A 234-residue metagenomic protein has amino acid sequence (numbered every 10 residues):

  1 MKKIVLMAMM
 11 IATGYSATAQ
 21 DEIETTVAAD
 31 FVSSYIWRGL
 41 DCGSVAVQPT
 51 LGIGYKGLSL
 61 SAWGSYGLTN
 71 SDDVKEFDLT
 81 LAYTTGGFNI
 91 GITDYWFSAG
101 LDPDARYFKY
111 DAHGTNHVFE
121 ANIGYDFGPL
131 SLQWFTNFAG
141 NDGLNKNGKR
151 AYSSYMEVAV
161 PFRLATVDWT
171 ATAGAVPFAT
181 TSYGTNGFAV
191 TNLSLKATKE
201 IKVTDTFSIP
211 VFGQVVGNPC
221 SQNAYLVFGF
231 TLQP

Functional and structural regions predicted by a protein language model:
M1-E24: Cleavable N-terminal export/targeting peptides
Q20-E24, G91, V160-A171, T198-V211: Short loop/turn motifs that connect adjacent beta-strands in outer-membrane beta-barrel proteins
Q20-I53: Outer-membrane beta-barrel initiation region
I23-T25, G43-V47, D73-F77, T115-A121 (+4 more regions): Residues that define the transmembrane beta-barrel architecture of outer-membrane proteins
A28-Y35, L58-L68, I90-S98, A105-Y107 (+3 more regions): Transmembrane beta-strand segments that form the barrel wall of outer-membrane beta-barrel proteins
K109-T180, Q233: Detector for outer-membrane/organellar transmembrane beta-barrel domains, recognizing the amphipathic beta-strand
V160, L195-A197, I201, Q222-P234: Outer-membrane beta-barrel "beta-signal"
D168-V203: Outer membrane beta-barrel transmembrane domains
